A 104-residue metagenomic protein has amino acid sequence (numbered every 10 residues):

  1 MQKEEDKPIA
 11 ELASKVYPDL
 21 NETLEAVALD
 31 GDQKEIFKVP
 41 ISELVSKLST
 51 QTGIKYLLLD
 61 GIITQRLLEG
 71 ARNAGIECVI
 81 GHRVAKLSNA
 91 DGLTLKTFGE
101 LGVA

Functional and structural regions predicted by a protein language model:
M1-L68, A74, V79-A104: Contiguous effector/interaction surfaces
